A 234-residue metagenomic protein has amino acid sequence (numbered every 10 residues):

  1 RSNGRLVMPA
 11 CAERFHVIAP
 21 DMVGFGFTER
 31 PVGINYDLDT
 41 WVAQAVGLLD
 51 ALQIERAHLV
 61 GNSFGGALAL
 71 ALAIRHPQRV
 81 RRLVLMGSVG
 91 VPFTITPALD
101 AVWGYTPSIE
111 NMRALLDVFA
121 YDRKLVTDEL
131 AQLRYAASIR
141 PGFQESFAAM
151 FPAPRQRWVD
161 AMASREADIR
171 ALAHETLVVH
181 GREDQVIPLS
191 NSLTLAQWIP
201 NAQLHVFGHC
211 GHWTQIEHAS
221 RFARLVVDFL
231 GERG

Functional and structural regions predicted by a protein language model:
R1-F27: Conserved HGGG/HGGXW glycine-rich cap/lid loop of the alpha/beta-hydrolase fold
S2, M22-L38, T94: Glycine-rich "HGGG/HGxG" loop immediately N-terminal to the catalytic nucleophile of the alpha/beta-hydrolase
D39-A57: Conserved acidic catalytic loop of the alpha/beta-hydrolase fold
L70-R75, R81-A114: Flexible "cap/lid" loop of the alpha/beta hydrolase fold
T94, T106-A171: Conserved alpha/beta-hydrolase catalytic His-Asp/Glu region
L172, V178-H180: Short beta-strand/loop motif that positions the catalytic acidic residue of the alpha/beta-hydrolase fold
E183-I187: Acidic catalytic loop of the alpha/beta-hydrolase fold
N201-G234: Catalytic active-site module of serine/aspartate enzymes centered on a nucleophile-bearing elbow/loop
